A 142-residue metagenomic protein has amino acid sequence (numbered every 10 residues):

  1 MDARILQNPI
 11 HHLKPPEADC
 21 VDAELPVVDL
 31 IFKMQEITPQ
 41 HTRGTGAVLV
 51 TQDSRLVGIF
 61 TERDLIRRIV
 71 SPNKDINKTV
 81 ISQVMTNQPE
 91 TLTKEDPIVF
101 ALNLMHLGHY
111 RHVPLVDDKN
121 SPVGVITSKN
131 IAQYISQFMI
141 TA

Functional and structural regions predicted by a protein language model:
M1-A142: Tandem CBS (Cystathionine beta-synthase) repeat/Bateman regulatory domains
